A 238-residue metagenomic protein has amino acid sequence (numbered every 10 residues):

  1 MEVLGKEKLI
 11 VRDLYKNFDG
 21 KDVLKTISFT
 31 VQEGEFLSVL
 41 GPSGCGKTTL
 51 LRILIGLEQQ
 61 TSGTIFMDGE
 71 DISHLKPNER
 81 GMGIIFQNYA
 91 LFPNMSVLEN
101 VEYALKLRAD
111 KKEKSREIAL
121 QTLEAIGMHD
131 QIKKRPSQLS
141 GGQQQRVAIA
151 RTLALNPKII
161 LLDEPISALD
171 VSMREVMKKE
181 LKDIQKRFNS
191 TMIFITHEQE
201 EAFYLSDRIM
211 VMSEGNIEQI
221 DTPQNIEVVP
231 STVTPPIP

Functional and structural regions predicted by a protein language model:
L40-P42: The feature captures the beta-strand-to-loop junction immediately N-terminal to the Walker
D71, E113-D130, K182-D183: Conserved ABC ATPase "signature" region
L98-K106, E113-R116, K133: Short helical segment in ABC ATPase nucleotide-binding domains corresponding to the A-loop/adjacent helical element
R135-L139, Q143: Conserved ABC ATPase signature
A154-K158: A short, proline-enriched helix->beta-strand linker immediately N-terminal to the Walker B motif in ABC-type P-loop
I220-D221, V229: ABC ATPase "signature
